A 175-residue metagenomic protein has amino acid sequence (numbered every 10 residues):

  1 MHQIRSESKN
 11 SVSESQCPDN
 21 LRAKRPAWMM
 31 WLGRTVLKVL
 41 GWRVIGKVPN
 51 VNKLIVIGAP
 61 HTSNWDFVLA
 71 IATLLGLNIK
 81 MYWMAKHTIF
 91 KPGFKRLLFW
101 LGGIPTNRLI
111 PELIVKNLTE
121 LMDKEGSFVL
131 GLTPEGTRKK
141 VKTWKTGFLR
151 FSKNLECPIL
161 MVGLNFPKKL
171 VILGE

Functional and structural regions predicted by a protein language model:
M1-S11: Soluble, non-transmembrane catalytic domains of enzymes that act on hydrophobic metabolites at membranes
C17, R22, M30, K38-E175: Soluble catalytic domains of membrane acyltransferases
